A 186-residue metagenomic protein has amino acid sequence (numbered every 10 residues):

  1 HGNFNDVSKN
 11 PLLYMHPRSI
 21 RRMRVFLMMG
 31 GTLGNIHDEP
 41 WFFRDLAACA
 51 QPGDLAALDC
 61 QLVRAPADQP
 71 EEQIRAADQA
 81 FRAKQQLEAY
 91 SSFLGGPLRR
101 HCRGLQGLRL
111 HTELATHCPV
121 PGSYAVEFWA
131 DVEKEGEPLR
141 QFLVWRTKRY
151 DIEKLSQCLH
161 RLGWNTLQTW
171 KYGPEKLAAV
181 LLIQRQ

Functional and structural regions predicted by a protein language model:
H1-I20: S-adenosyl-L-methionine
N5-K9, A57, D131: Catalytic cores of nucleotide-enabled group-transfer and carboxylate-activating enzymes in metabolic and assembly-line
I20-G31: Short SAM/SAH-binding signature in class I
G34-Q51: A short, conserved alpha-helix within the catalytic core of class I
D54: Glycine-centered, small-residue-biased loops immediately flanking beta-strands in adenine/cofactor-binding cores
C60-K154, C158: SAM-dependent methyltransferase
W164-P174: Conserved S-adenosyl-L-methionine
G173-Q186: Core SAM-dependent methyltransferase catalytic element
